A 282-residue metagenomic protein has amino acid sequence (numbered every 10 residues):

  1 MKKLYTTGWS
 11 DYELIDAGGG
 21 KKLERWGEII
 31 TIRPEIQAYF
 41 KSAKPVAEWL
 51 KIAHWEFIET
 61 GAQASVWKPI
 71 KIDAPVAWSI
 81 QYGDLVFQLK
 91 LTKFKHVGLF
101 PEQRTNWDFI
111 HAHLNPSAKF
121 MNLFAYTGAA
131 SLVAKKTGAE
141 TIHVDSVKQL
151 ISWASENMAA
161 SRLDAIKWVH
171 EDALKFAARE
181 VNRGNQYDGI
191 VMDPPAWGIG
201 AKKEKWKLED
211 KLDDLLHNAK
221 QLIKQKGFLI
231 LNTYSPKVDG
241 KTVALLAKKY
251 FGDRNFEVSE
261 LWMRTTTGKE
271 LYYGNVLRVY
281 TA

Functional and structural regions predicted by a protein language model:
G8-E24, T31-L99, D108: Non-catalytic substrate-recognition/targeting regions of SAM-dependent transferases
P101-P116: Conserved alpha-helix/loop element of class I SAM-dependent methyltransferases that forms part of the SAM/SAH-binding
S117-Y126: Conserved class I S-adenosyl-L-methionine
T127-A139: Conserved SAM-binding loop of SAM-dependent methyltransferases across substrates and taxa, primarily the Class I
E140-D145: Conserved SAM-binding motif I beta-strand of class I
S146-V191: S-adenosyl-L-methionine
A173-G252: S-adenosylmethionine
F228-A282: C-terminal catalytic and target-recognition region of SAM-dependent MTase-like enzymes, primarily methyltransferases
